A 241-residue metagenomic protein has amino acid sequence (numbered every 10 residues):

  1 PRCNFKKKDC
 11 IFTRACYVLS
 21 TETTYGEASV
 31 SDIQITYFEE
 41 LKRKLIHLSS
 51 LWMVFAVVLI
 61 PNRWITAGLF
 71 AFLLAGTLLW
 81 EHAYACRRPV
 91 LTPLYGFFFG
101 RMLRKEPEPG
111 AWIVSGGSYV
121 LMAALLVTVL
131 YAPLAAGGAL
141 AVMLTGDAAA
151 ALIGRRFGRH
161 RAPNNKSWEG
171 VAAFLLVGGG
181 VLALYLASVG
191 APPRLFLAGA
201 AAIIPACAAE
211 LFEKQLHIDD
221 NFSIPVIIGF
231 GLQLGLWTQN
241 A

Functional and structural regions predicted by a protein language model:
P1-K8, L41: Short, low-complexity interaction segments enriched in Ser/Thr/Pro/Gly
N4, I11, Y17-S20, Y25: Short, positively charged and aromatic/hydrophobic N-terminal segments
Y25-G68, L79-S188, P193-F196, A200-T238: Interhelical loop and helix-boundary elements at the membrane-water interface of polytopic inner-membrane proteins
F72-A75: Aromatic-rich transmembrane-lumenal/periplasmic boundary elements in polytopic membrane proteins
